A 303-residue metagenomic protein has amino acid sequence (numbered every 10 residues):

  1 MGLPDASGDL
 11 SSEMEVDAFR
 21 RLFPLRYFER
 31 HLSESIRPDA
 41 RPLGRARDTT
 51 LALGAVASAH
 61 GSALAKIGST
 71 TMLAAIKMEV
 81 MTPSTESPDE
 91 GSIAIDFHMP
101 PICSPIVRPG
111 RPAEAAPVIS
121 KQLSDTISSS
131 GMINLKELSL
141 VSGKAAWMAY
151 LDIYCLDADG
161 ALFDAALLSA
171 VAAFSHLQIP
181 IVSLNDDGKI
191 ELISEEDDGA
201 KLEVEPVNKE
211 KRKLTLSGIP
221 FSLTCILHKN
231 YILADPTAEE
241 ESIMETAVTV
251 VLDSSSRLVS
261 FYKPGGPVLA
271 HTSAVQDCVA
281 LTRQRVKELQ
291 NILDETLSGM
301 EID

Functional and structural regions predicted by a protein language model:
M1-D303: Polyanion-binding surfaces on beta-sheet-dominated domains and ring/shell assemblies
